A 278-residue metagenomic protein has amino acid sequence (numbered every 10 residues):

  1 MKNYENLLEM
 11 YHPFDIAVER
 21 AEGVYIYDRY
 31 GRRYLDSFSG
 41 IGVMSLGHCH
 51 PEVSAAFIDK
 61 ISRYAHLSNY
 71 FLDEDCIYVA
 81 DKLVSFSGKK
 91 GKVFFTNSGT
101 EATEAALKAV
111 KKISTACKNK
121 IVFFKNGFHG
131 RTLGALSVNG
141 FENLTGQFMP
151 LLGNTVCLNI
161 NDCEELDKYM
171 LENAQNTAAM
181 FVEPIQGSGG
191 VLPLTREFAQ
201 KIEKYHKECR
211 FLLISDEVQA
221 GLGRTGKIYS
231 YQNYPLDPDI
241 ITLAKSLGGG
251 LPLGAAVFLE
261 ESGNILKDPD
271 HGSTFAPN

Functional and structural regions predicted by a protein language model:
M1-N278: Conserved N-terminal phosphate-binding loop of PLP-dependent enzymes in the Aspartate aminotransferase
